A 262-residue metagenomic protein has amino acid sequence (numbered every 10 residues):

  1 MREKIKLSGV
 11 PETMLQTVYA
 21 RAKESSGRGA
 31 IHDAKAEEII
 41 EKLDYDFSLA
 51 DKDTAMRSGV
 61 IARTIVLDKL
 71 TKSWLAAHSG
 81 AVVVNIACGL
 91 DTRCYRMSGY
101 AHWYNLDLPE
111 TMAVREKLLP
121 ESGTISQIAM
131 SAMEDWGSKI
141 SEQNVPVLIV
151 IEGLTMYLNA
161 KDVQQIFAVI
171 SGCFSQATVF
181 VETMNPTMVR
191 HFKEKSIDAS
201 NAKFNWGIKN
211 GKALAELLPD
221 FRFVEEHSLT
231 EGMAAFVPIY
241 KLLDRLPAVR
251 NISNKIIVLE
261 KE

Functional and structural regions predicted by a protein language model:
M1-V84, C88-M130, Q143: Rossmann-like AdoMet
M130-W136: Conserved SAM/SAH-binding loop
W136-N144: Short amphipathic alpha-helix with an adjacent loop that forms part of the alpha/beta core around
Y157-I170: A short, conserved alpha-helix within the catalytic core of class I
C173-P186: Conserved beta-strand signature within the Rossmann-like core of class I S-adenosyl-L-methionine
P186-A202: Short, glycine-/aromatic-enriched active-site segment of Class I SAM-dependent methyltransferases
N201-E231: Short alpha-helix
F236-E262: Core SAM-dependent methyltransferase catalytic element
